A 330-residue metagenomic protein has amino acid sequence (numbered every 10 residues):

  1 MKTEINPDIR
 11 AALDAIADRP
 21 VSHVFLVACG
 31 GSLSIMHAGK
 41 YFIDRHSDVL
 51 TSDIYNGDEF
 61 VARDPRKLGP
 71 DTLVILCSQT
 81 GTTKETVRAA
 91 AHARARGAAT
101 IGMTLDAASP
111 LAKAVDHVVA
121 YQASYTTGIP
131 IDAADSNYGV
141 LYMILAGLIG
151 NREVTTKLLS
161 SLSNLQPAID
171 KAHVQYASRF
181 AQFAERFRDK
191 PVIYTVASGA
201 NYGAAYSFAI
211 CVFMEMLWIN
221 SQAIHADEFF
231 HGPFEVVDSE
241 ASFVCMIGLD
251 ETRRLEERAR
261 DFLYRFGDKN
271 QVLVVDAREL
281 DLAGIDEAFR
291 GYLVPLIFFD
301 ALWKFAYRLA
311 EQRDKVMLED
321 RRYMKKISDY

Functional and structural regions predicted by a protein language model:
K2-H23, G128, V140-H225, F230 (+2 more regions): Active-site phosphate/pyrophosphate-binding segments
R10-D14, P110-Y121, F180-F183, V272-A283: Acidic-glycine-rich active-site phosphate/pyrophosphate-binding loop
A15-I16, A62-G69, P233-D238: Short amphipathic alpha-helix with an adjacent loop that forms part of the alpha/beta core around
S22-T155, M246-L273: Glycine-rich phosphate-binding loops that contact phosphosugars or nucleotide phosphates
T104-L162, A283-Y330: Short alpha-helices
A107, G199-A200, D227-E228, D250 (+1 more regions): Glycine-rich beta-alpha junction loops
E228-F234, R254-R258: A short, acidic, amphipathic alpha-helical segment used as a generic capping/interface helix at domain edges
S239-R308: C-terminal active-site/capping subdomain that shapes the small-molecule cofactor and substrate pocket of enzyme
